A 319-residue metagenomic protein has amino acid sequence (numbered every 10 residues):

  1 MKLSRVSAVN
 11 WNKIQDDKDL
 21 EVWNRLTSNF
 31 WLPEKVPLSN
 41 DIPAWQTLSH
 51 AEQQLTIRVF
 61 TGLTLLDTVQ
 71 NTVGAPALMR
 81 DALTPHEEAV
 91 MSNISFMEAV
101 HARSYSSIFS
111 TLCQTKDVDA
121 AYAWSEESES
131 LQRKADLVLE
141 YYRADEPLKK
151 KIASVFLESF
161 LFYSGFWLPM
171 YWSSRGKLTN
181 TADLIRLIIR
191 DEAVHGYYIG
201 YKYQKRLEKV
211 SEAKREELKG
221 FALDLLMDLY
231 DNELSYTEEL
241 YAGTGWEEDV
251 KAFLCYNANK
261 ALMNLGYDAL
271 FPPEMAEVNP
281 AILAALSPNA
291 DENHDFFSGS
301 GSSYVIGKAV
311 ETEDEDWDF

Functional and structural regions predicted by a protein language model:
M1-F319: Non-heme di-metal
